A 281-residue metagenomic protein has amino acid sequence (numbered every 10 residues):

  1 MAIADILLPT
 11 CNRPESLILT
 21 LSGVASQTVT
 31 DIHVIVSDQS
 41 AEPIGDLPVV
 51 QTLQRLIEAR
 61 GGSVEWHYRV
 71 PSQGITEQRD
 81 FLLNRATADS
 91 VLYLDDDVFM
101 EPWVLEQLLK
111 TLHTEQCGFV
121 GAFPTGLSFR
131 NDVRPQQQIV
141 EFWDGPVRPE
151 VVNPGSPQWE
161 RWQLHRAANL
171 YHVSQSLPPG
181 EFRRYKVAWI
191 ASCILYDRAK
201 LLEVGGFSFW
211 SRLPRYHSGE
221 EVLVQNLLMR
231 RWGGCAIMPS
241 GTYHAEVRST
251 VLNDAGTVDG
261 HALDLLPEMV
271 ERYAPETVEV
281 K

Functional and structural regions predicted by a protein language model:
R13-S26: Short, well-formed alpha-helical segments that are part of the catalytic scaffolds of diverse glycosyltransferases
L19, F182-A199, E203-K281: C-terminal catalytic/acceptor-binding lobe
A25-H67: Acidic donor-binding segment of Leloir-type glycosyltransferases
R69-A86: Glycine-rich, basic loop-to-helix element that forms the pyrophosphate-binding segment of sugar-nucleotide handling
V91: Short aromatic/hydrophobic "clamp" motif used to bind/position activated sugar donors
D95-F99: The conserved acidic donor/metal-binding loop of glycosyltransferases
W103-W162: Conserved donor NDP-sugar-binding/catalytic core segment of glycosyltransferases
V152-N169, Q175-Y196: A recurrent flexible, glycine/aromatic-enriched loop bordering the glycosyltransferase active site that acts as
